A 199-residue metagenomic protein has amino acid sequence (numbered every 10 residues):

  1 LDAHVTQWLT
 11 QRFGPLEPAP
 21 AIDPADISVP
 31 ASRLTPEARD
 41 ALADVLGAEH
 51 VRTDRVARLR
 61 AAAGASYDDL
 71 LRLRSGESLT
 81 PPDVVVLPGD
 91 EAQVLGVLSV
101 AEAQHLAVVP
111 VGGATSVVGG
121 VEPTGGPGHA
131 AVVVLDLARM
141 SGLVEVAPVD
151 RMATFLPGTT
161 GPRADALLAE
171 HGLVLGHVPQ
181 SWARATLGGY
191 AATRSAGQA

Functional and structural regions predicted by a protein language model:
L1-A199: Noncatalytic alpha-helical scaffold of FAD-dependent oxidoreductases
